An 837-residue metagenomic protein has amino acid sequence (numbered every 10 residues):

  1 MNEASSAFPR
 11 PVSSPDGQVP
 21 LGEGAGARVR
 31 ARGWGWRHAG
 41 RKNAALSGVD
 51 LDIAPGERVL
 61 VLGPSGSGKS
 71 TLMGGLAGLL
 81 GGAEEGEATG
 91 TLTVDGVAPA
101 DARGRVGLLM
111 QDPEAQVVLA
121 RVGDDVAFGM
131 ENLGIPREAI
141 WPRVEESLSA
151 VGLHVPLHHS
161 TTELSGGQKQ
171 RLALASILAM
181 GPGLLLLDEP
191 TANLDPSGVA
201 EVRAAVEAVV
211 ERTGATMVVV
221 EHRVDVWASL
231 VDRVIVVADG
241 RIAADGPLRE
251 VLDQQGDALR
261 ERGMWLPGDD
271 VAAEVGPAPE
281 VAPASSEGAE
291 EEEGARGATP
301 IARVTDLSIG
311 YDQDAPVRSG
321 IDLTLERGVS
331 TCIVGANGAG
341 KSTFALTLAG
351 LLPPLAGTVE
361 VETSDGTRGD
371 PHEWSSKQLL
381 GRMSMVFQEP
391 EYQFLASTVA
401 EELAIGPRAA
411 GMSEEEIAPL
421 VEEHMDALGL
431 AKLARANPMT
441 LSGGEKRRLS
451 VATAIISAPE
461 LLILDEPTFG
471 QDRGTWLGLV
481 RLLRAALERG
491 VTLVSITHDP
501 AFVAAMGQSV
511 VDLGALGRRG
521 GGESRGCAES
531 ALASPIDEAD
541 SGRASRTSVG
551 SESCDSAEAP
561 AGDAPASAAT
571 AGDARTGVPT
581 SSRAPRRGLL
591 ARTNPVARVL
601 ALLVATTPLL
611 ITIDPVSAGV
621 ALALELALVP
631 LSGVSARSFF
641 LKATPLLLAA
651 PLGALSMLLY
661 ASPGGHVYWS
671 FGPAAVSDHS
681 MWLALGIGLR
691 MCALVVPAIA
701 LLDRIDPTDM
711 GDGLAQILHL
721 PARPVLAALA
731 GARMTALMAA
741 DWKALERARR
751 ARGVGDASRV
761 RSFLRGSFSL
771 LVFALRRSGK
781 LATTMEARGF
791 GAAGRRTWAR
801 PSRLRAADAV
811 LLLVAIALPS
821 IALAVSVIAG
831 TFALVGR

Functional and structural regions predicted by a protein language model:
A77, A349: Helix-to-loop junction immediately C-terminal to a conserved catalytic motif
T91-A102, T358-Q378: ABC ATPase NBD Q-loop/coupling interface
E138-P156, E415-L433: Conserved ABC ATPase "signature" region
S160-L164, Q168, N437-L441, E445: Conserved ABC ATPase signature
I177-L178, A454-I455: ABC ATPase C-loop
L185-E189, L462-E466: Catalytic Walker B motif of ABC-type/P-loop ATPase nucleotide-binding domains
G240, L516-G517: Conserved ABC ATPase "signature" C-loop
T570-S617, A621-L626, A740-R837: Transmembrane alpha-helix interface motif
